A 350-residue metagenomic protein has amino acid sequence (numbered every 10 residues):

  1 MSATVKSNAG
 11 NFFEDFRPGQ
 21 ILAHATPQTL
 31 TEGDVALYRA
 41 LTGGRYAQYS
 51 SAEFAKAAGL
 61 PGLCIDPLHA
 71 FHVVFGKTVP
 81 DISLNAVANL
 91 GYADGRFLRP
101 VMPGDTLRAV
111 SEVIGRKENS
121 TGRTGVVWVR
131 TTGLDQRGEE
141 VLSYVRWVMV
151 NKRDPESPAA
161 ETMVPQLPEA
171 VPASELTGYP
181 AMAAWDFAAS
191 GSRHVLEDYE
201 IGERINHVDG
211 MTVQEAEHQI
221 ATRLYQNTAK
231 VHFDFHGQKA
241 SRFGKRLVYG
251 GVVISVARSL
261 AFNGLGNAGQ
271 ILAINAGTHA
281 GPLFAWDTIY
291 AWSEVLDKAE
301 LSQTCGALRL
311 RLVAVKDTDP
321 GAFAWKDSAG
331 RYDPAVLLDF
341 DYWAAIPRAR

Functional and structural regions predicted by a protein language model:
S2-L90, L142, K152-I274, G330-D339 (+1 more regions): Hot-dog-fold acyl-thioester-processing enzymes
S2-P18, V101-Y179, A183-A184, A285 (+1 more regions): HotDog/MaoC-like acyl-thioester-processing domains
Y38, Y92, L107-S111, V127-T131 (+4 more regions): Short, structured motif recognition centered on aromatic/hydrophobic residues
P61-I65, F97-M102, E161, A280-A285: Short amphipathic alpha-helical patches
A88-R99, I114-G115, Q270-G281, L296: A cross-kingdom feature marking solvent-exposed beta-strand/loop segments within repeated, beta-rich binding/scaffold
D94-G95, Q136, F187, A276 (+1 more regions): Short linear motifs in intrinsically disordered/low-complexity regions
